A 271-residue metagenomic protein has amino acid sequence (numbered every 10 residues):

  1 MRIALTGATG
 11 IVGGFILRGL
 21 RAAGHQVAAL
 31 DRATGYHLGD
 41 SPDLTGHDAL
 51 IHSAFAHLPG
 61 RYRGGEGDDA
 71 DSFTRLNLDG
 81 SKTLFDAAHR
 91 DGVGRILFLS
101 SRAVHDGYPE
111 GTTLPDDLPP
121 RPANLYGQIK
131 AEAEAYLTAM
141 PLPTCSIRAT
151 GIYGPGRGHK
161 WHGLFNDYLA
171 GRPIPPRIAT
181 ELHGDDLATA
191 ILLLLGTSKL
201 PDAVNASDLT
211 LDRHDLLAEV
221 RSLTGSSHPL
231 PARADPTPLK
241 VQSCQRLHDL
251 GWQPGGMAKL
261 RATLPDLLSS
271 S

Functional and structural regions predicted by a protein language model:
I3-A23: N-terminal Rossmann NAD(P)H-binding glycine-rich loop of SDR-like oxidoreductase domains
A28-P42: Adenosine-cofactor binding site in Rossmann-like domains, unifying the SAM/SAH pocket of S-adenosylmethionine-dependent
G39-D79, A87: NAD(P)H-binding glycine-rich loop region in Rossmannoid oxidoreductase-like domains and their noncatalytic homologs
P42, H214, A218, A232-M257 (+2 more regions): Conserved C-terminal active-site "lid" loop/helix of NAD(P)H-dependent oxidoreductases that clamps the redox cofactor
G67-R75, P109-S146: Catalytic helix-loop patch of NAD(P)-dependent Rossmann-fold dehydrogenases
K82-L125: Conserved Rossmann-fold NAD(P)-dependent oxidoreductase catalytic core, especially the SDR/UDP-sugar
T138-G184: NAD(P)-dependent short-chain dehydrogenase/reductase
A190-P238, S243: Mid/C-terminal beta-alpha module of Rossmann-like enzyme folds, strongest in SDR-family dehydrogenases/epimerases
